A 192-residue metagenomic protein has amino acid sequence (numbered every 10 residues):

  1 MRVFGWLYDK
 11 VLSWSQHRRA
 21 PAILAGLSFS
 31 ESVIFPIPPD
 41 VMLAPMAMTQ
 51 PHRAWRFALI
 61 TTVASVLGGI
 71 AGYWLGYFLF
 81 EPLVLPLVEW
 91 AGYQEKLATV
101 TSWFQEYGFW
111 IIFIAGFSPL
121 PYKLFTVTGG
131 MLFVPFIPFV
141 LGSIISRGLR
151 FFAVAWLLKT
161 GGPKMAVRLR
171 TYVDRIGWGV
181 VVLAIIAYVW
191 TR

Functional and structural regions predicted by a protein language model:
M1-F4, A155: Short, membrane-interfacial amphipathic segments enriched in basic
D9-T62, S102-T171, Y188: Hydrophobic alpha-helical membrane segments of integral membrane proteins
W55-A98, E106: Membrane helix-loop-helix hairpins that form the core translocation module of multi-pass transporters
Y73, F152-A155, V180-A187: Alpha-helical transmembrane segments
W74, F78, T160, I185-R192: Hydrophobic membrane-targeting alpha-helices
L83-Y107, R170-R192: Selective transmembrane alpha-helices of multi-pass membrane proteins
